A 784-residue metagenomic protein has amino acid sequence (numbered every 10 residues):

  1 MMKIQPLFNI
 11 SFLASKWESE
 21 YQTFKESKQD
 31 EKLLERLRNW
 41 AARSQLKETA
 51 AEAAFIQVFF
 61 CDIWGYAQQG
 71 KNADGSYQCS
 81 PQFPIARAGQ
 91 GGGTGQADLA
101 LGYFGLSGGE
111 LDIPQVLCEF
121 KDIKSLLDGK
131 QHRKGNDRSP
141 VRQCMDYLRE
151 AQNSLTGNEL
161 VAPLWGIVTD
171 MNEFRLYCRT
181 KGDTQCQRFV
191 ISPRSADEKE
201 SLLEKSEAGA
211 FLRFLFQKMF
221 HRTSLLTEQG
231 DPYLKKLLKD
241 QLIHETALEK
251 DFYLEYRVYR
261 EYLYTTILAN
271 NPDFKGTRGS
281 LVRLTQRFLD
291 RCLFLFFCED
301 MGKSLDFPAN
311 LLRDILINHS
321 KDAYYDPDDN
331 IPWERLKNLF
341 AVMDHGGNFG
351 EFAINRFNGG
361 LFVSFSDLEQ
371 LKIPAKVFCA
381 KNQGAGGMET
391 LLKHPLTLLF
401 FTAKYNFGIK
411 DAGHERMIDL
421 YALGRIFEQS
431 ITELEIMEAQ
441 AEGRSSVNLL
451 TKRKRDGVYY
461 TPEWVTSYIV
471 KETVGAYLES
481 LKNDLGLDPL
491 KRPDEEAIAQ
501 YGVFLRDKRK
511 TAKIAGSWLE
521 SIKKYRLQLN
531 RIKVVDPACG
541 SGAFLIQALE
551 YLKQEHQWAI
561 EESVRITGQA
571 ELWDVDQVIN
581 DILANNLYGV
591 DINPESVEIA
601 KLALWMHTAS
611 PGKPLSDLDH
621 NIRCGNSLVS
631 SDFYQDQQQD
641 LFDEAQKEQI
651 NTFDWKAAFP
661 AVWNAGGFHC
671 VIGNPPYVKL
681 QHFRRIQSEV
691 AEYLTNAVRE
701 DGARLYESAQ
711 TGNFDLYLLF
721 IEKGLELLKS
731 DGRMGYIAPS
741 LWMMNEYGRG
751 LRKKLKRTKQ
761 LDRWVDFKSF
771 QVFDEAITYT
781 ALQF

Functional and structural regions predicted by a protein language model:
M1-W165, E173, R179-T184: A short, conserved, highly charged catalytic patch centered on acidic carboxylates
M2-S44, F120-K124, D137, C144 (+6 more regions): Preference for the N-terminal adenyl/adenosyl cofactor-binding alpha/beta module
P114, P163, R531, G667-F668 (+1 more regions): Local beta-strand N-terminus motif with an aromatic residue
L126-K130, A543-Q577, S630-D766, F770: SAM-dependent methyltransferase catalytic-core segment centered on the flexible catalytic loop and adjoining short
V578-L583: Extended charged low-complexity segments that act as oligomerization/scaffolding linkers
A600: Conserved SAM-binding loop
L615, D636, Q771-I777: Class I S-adenosyl-L-methionine-dependent methyltransferase catalytic core
Y779-F784: Conserved beta strand-loop-helix elements of the APE1-like EEP
